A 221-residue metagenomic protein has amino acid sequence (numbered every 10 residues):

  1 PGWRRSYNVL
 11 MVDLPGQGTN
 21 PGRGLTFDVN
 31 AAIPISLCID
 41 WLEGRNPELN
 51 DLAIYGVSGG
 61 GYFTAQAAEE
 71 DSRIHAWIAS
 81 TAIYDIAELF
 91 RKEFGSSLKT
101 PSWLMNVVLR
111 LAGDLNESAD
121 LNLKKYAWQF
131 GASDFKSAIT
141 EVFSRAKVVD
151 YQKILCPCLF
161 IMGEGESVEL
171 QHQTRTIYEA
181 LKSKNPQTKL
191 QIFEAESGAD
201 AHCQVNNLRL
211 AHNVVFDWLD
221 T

Functional and structural regions predicted by a protein language model:
G2-T19: Conserved alpha/beta-hydrolase
L25-P47: Alpha/beta-hydrolase active-site loop
N46-S58: Alpha/beta-hydrolase fold nucleophile elbow
E69-A138, I161-M162: Hydrolase active-site cap/lid region
I154-L155, F160-M162: Short beta-strand/loop motif that positions the catalytic acidic residue of the alpha/beta-hydrolase fold
C156, L170-A180: Short alpha-helix in the alpha/beta-hydrolase fold that links the catalytic acid
E164-E169: Acidic catalytic loop of the alpha/beta-hydrolase fold
E194-R209: Catalytic histidine-centered segment of alpha/beta-hydrolase-like enzymes
